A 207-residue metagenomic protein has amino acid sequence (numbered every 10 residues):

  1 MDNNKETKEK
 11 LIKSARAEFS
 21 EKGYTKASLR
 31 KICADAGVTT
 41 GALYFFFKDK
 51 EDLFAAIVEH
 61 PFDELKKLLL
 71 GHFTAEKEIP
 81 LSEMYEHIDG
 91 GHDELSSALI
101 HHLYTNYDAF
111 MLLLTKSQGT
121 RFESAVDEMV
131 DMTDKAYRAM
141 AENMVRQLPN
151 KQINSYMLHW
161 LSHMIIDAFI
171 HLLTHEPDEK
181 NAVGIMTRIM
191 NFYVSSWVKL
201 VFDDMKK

Functional and structural regions predicted by a protein language model:
K10, S14, E18-D52, A56: Helix-turn-helix
S14-E21, E64-A75, A109, L113 (+2 more regions): Solvent-exposed, amphipathic alpha-helical segments
R16, L113-V130, G184-W197: C-terminal/domain-terminus segments
K50, I57, P61, L65 (+7 more regions): Hydrophobic/aromatic residues within well-ordered alpha-helical segments
I57-H92: Amphipathic alpha-helical linker/stalk segments
E76-P80, F110-S117, M144, L172-P177 (+1 more regions): Secondary-structure edge/capping motif, primarily at the C-terminal ends of alpha-helices and the immediately following
E94, A98-T105, Q118-V145, Y156-H163: Amphipathic alpha-helical packing segments from all-alpha helical-bundle domains
T105, K135-E142, Y156-K207: C-terminal peripheral helix-coil segments that are non-catalytic and often amphipathic
